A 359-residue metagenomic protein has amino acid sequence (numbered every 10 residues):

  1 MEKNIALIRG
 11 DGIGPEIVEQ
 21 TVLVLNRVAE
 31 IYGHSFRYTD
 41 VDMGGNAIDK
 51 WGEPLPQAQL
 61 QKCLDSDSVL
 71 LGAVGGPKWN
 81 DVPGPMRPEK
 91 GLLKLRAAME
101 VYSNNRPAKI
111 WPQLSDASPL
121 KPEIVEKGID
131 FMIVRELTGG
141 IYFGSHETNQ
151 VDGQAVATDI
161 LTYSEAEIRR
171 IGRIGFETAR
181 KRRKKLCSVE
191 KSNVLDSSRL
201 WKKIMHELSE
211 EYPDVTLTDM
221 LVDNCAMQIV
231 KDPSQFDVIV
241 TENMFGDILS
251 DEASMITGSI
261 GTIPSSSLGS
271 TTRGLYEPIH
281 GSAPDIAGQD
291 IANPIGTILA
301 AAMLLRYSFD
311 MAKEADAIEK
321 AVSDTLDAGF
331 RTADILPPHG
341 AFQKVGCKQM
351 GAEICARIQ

Functional and structural regions predicted by a protein language model:
A6-L23, V28-A29, V151-D223, Q235: Glycine-rich phosphate/diphosphate-binding loop of Rossmann-like nucleotide-binding domains
D11-G14, D67, V134, G175 (+4 more regions): Buried hydrophobic positions in well-ordered alpha/beta secondary-structure cores of metabolic enzymes
N26, E30-H34, D65-S68, A97-N104 (+9 more regions): Generic secondary-structure signature for well-ordered alpha-helical cores
G33-Q57, M227-I229: N-terminal beta-loop-helix "entrance" segment that forms/cooperates in small-molecule cofactor or anionic ligand
G45-I48, I229-F330: Glycine-rich phosphate/nucleotide-binding loop
D49-T158, M244-G246: N-terminal glycine-rich phosphate/adenylate-binding segment common to multiple enzyme folds
T138-G139, F143-R182, L186-S188, S192-V194 (+2 more regions): Glycine-rich phosphate/pyrophosphate-binding loop and the adjoining helix
N193, W201-G261, I358: Accessory "access/gating" subregions that flank catalytic or transport cores
